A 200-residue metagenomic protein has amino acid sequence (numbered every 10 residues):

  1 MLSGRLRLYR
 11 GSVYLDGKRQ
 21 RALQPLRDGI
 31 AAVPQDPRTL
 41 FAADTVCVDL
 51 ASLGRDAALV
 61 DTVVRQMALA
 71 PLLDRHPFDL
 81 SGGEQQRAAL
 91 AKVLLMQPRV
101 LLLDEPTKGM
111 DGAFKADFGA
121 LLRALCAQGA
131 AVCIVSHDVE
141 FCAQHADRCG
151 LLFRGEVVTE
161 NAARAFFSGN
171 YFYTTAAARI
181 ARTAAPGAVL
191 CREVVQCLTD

Functional and structural regions predicted by a protein language model:
K18-A31: ABC ATPase NBD coupling module
A57-L72: Conserved ABC ATPase "signature" region
H76-L80, E84: Conserved ABC ATPase signature
L101-D104: Catalytic Walker B motif of ABC-type/P-loop ATPase nucleotide-binding domains
S136-H137: H-loop/switch region of ABC-family ATPase nucleotide-binding domains
E156-I180: Conserved beta-strand-loop-alpha-helix hinge in the C-terminal portion of ABC ATPase nucleotide-binding domains
Y173-D200: ABC ATPase nucleotide-binding domains
